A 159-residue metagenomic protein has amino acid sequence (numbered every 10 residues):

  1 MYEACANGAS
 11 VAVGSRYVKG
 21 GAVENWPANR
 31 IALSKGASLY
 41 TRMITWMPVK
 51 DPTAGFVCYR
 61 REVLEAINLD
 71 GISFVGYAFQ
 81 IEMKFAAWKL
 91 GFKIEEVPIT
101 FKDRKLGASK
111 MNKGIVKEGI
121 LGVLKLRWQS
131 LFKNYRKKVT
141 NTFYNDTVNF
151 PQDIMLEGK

Functional and structural regions predicted by a protein language model:
M1-Y77, R104-E118: Acceptor/aglycone-binding surface of glycosyltransferases and processive sugar-polymer synthases
E3-S10, E62-V63, G91, L121-K159: Terminal low-complexity segments of carbohydrate-biosynthetic enzymes
A12, V63, I81, V97-I99 (+1 more regions): Hydrophobic aliphatic residue packing
A12-G14, D51-P52, E96, F132 (+1 more regions): Short, hydrophobic secondary-structure boundary micro-motifs
V49-D51, G91-F101: Catalytic beta-strand/loop signature of glycosyltransferases that borders the donor
R60, A87, V97, I120: Residue-level signature of catalytic and energy-coupling elements of molecular machines, predominantly ATP/GTP-dependent
N68, G91-K93, I115, V148: Short alpha-helix boundary/capping motifs
F79-A86: Short active-site alpha-helical segment characteristic of glycosyltransferases and processive polysaccharide synthases
